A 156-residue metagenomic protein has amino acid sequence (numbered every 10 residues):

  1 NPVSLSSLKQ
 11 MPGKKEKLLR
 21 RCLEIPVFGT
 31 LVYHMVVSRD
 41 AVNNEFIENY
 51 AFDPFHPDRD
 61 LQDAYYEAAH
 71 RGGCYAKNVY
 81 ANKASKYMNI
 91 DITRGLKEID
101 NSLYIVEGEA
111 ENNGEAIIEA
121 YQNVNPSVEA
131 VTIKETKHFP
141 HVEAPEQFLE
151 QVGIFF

Functional and structural regions predicted by a protein language model:
N1, E45, Y65, I105-G108 (+3 more regions): Generic structural signal for small/hydrophobic residues in well-ordered secondary structure, especially within
N1-L31: Flexible "cap/lid" loop of the alpha/beta hydrolase fold
S4-S7, M88, N112, H138-H141: Nucleotide-sugar-dependent glycosyltransferase donor-binding/catalytic pocket residues
S7-G13, I117-I118, E143-P145: Short aromatic-enriched loop/helix-cap "lid" or pocket-rim segments at secondary-structure transitions that line
L8-G13, Y33-E98: Conserved alpha/beta-hydrolase catalytic His-Asp/Glu region
E98-T136: Conserved loop-alpha-helix segment in the C-terminal half of the alpha/beta-hydrolase fold that carries the catalytic
N125-F156: Catalytic active-site module of serine/aspartate enzymes centered on a nucleophile-bearing elbow/loop
